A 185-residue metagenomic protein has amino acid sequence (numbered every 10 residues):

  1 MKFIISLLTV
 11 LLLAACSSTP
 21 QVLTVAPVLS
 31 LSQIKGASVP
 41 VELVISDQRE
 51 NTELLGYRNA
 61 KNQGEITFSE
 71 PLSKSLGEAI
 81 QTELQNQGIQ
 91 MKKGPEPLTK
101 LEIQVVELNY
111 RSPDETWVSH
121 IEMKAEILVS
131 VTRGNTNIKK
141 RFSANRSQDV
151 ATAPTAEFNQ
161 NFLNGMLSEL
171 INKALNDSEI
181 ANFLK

Functional and structural regions predicted by a protein language model:
M1, P95, Q104, F183-K185: Extended alpha-helical regions
M1-C16: Sec-dependent bacterial lipoprotein signal peptides
C16-K74, E179-K185: A structural "domain/chain start" motif
S17-P27, Q87-R141, S147-A153: Surface-exposed short loop/turn segments
R58-S69, T136-N176, F183: Short secondary-structure boundary motifs at beta->alpha junctions and helix caps
T67-E96, I103: Mid-chain, structured segments of secreted extracytoplasmic proteins
Q81-I89, Y110, I171-I180: Sec-exported extracytoplasmic/periplasmic mature domains
